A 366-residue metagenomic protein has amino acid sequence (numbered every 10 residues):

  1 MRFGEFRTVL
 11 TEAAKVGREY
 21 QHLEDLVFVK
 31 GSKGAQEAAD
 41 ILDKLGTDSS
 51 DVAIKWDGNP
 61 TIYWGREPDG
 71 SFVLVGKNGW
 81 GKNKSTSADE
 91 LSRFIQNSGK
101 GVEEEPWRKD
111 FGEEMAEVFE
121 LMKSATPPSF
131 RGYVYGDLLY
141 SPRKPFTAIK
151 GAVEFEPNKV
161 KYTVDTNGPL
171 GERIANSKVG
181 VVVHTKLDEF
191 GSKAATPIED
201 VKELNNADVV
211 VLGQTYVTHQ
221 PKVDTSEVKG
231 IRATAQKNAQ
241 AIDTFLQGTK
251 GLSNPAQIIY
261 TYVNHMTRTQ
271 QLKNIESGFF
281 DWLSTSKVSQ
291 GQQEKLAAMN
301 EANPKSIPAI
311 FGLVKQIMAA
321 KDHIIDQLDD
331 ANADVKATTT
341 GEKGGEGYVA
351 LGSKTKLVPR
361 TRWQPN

Functional and structural regions predicted by a protein language model:
R2-A13: Proteolytic processing junctions in secreted/extracellular precursors, especially proprotein convertase/trypsin-like
E12-S50, K55-N366: Core nucleotide-handling region used for phosphoryl-transfer chemistry
